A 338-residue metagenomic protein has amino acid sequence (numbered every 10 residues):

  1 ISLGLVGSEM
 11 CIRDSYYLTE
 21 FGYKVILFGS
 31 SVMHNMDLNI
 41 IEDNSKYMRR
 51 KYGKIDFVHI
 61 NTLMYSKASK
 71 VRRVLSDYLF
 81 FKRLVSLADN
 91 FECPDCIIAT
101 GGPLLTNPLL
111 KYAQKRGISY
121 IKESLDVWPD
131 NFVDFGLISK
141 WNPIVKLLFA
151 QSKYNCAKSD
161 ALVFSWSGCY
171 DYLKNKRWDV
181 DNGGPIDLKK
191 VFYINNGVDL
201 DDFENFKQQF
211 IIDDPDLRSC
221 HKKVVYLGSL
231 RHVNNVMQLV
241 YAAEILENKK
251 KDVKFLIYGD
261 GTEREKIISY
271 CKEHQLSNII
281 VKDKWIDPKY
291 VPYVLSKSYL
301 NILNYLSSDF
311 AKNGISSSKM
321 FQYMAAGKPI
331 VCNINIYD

Functional and structural regions predicted by a protein language model:
I1-G7, C11-I12: Single conserved hydrophobic/aromatic residue that forms the stacking wall/gate of nucleotide- or nucleobase-binding
S31, G168, I194-G197, W285: Carbohydrate-associated surface elements
L63-R72, I121-A150, D201: Acceptor-binding helix/loop patch of EC 2.4 sugar-transfer enzymes, predominantly nucleotide-sugar-dependent
S86, L105-R116, N142-L162: Membrane-proximal helix-turn-helix segments that form the acceptor-binding/catalytic region of lipid-linked
F149-K190, V198-L200: A short, active-site helix/loop in glycosyltransferases that binds the activated sugar's phosphate group
D160, P292-G314, K328-P329: Acidic donor-binding loop of glycosyltransferase active sites
V163, V198, P215-A243, L256: Conserved donor-binding/catalytic core segment of Leloir-type glycosyltransferases
Y258-G259, E265-L300: Nucleotide-activated donor-binding/catalytic signature segment of Leloir-type glycosyltransferases, i.e., the conserved
